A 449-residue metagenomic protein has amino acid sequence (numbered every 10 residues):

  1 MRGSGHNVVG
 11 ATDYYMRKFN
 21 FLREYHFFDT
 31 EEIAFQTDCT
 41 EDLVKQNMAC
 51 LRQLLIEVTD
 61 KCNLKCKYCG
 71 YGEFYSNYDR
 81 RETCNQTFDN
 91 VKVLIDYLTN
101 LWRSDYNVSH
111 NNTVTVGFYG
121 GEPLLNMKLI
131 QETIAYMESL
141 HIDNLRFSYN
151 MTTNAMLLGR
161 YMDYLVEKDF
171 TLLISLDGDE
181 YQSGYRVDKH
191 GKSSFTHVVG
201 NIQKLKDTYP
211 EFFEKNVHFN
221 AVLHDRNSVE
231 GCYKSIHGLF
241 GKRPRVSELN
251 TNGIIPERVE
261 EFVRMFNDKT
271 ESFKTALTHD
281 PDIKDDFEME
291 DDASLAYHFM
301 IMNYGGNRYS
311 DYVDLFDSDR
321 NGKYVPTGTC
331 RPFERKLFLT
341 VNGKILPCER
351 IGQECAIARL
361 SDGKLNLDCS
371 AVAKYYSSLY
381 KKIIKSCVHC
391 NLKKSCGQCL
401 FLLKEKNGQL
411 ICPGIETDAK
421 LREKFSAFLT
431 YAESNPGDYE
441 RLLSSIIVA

Functional and structural regions predicted by a protein language model:
M1-L55: Long, charge-rich, low-complexity alpha-helical segments
T40-Y161: Conserved alpha-helical substructure of the radical SAM core
L54, V114-V116, Y149-M151, L172-I174 (+2 more regions): Hydrophobic faces of well-ordered beta-strands that scaffold small-molecule active sites in alpha/beta enzyme cores
V58-K65, F333, C387-H389, K393-K394: Cysteine-centered iron-sulfur cluster-binding motifs in ferredoxin-type domains/subunits of redox enzymes
Y75-S76, P123-L125, A155-G159, D163 (+2 more regions): Conserved radical SAM core fold
R186-V199, Q203-G328, P332, N342: Radical SAM enzyme [4Fe-4S]-AdoMet core and its adjacent flexible, acidic and glycine-rich loops/tails across
K344-I345, R350-A449: Flexible mid-to-C-terminal extensions adjoining Fe-S/redox cofactors in radical SAM and related proteins
